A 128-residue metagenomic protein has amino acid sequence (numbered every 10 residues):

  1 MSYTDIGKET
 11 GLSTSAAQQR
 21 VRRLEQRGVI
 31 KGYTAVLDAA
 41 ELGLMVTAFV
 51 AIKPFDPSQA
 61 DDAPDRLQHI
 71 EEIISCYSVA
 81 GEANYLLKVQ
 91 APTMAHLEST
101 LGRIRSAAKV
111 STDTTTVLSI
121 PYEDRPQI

Functional and structural regions predicted by a protein language model:
M1-I128: A compositional/biophysical signature of low hydrophobicity enriched in polar/charged and small residues
